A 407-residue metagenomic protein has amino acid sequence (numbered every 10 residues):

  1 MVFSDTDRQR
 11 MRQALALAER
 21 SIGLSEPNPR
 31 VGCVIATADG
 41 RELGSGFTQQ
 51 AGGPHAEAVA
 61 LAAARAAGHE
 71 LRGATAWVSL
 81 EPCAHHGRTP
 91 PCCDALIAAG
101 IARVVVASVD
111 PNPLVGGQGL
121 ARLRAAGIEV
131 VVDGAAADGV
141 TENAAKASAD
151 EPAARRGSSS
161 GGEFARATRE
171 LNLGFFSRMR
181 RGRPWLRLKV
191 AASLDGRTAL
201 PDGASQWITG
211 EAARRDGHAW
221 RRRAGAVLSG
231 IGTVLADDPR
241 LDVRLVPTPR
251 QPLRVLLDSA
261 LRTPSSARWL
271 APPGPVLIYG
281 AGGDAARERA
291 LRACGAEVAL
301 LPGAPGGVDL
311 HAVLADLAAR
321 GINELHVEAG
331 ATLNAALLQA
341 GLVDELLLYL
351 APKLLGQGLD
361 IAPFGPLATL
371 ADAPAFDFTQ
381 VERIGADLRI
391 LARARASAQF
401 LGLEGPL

Functional and structural regions predicted by a protein language model:
V2-N28, G44, R88, R156 (+2 more regions): Enzymes that bind and transform nitrogen-containing heteroaromatic metabolites
Q13, A63, A95, A167-E170 (+1 more regions): Generic alpha-helical secondary-structure signal
G23-P27, G52-G53, L120, G134 (+3 more regions): Proteins enriched for Cys/Gly/acidic motifs involved in redox and nucleic-acid/cofactor modification
G32: Helix-turn-helix
I35-N143, A147-E163, A281-D284, A336-L338: Zn2+-dependent cytidine deaminase-like catalytic core
